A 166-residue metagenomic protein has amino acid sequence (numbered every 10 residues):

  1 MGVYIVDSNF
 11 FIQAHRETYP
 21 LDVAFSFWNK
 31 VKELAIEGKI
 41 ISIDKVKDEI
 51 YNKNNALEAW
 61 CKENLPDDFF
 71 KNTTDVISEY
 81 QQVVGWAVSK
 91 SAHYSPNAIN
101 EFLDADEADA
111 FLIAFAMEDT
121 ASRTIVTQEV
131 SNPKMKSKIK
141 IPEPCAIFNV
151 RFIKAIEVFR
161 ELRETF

Functional and structural regions predicted by a protein language model:
M1-V3, A14, P20, A35 (+1 more regions): Feature 3881 marks metal-assisted phosphotransfer/nuclease machinery and their flanking interaction elements
I5-V6, I41-I43, I125-T127, I153-K154: A structural signal for short, well-ordered beta-strand segments and their strand-loop junctions that often border
S8-A121, S131: Active-site-proximal, substrate-binding regions of enzyme catalytic domains and RNA-binding/basic surfaces
A121-T124, V130-F166: Acidic, PIN/NYN-like endoribonuclease modules and their adjacent C-terminal/linker elements
